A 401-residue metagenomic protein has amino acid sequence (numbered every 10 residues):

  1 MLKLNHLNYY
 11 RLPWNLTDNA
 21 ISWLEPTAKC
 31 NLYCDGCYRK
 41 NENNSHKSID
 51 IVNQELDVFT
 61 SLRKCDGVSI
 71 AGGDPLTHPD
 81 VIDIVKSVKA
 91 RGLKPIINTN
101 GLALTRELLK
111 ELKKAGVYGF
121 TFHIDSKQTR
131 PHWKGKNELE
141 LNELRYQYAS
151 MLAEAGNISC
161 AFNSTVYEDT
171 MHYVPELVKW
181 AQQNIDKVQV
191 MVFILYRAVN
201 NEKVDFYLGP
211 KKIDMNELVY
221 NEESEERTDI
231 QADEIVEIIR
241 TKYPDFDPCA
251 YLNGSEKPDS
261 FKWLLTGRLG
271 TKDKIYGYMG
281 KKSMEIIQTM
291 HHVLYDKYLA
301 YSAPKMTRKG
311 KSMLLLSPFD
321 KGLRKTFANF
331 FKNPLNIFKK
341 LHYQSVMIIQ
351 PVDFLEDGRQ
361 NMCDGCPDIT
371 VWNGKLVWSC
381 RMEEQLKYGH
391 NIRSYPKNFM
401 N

Functional and structural regions predicted by a protein language model:
M1-I21, L32-Y33, N361-L386: Flexible, acidic/Gly-rich N-terminal and inter-domain linker regions that tether and position cofactor-handling modules
L7, D35-R39, D50, A115 (+1 more regions): Coiled-coil-based assembly segments and adjacent low-complexity tails used as scaffolding interfaces in eukaryotic
P13-D50, L62: Canonical Radical SAM [4Fe-4S] cluster-binding loop centered on the CxxxCxxC motif and its immediate flanking residues
L32-G36, R130-H132, N201-K203: Short acidic/His/Gly/Ser-rich catalytic and metal-binding motifs that mark active-site loops of diverse hydrolases
N53-I70, H78-L195: Radical SAM/AdoMet-radical enzyme domain recognition
E138-E143, E154-N336: Radical SAM enzyme [4Fe-4S]-AdoMet core and its adjacent flexible, acidic and glycine-rich loops/tails across
Q288-N401: Flexible mid-to-C-terminal extensions adjoining Fe-S/redox cofactors in radical SAM and related proteins
